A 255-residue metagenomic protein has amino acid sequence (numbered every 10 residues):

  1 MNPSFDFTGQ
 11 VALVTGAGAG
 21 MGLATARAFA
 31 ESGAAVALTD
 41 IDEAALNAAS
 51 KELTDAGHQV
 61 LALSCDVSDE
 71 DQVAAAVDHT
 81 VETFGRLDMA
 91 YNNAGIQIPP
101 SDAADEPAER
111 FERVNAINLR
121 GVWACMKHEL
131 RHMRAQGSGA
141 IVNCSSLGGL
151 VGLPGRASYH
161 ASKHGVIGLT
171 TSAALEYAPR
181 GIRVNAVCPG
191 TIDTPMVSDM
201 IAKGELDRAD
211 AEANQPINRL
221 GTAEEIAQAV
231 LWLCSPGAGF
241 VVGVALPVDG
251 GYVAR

Functional and structural regions predicted by a protein language model:
N2-S4, Q97-P100, V151, L231 (+1 more regions): Short C-terminal tail/terminal secondary-structure segment of NAD(P)H-dependent dehydrogenase/reductase domains
F5-V36: Canonical Rossmann dinucleotide-binding motif of NAD(H)/NADP(H)-dependent dehydrogenases/reductases, specifically
F84, W123-M126, L130, R219-V248 (+1 more regions): C-terminal substrate-recognition "lid" of short-chain dehydrogenase/reductases
Q97-E112, A135, G155-S158, S198-A202: Conserved mid-core segment of classical short-chain dehydrogenase/reductases
A104-W123, S138, V142, Y159 (+2 more regions): Catalytic Tyr-X3-Lys loop
M126, S162, T170: Active-site helix of classical SDR
S146: Residue(s) in the substrate-gating loop at a strand-loop-helix junction that position the organic substrate next
A178, R183, V241-G243: Short, small/polar-rich loop/turn modules that mediate ligand/substrate recognition or access, typified
